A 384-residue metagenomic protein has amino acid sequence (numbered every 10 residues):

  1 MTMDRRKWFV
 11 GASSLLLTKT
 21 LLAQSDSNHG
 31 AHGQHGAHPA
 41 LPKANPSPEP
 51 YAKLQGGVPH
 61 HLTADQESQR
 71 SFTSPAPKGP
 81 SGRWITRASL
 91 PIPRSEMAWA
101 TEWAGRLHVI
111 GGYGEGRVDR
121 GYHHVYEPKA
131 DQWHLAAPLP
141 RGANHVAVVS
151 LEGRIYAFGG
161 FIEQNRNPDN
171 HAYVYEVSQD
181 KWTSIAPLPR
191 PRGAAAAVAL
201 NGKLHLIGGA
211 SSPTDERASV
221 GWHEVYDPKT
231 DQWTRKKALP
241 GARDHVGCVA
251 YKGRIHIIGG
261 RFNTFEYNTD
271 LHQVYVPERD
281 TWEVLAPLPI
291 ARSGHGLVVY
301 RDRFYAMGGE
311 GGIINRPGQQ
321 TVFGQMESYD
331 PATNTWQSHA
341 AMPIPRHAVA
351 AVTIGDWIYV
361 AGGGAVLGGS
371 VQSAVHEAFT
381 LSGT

Functional and structural regions predicted by a protein language model:
M1-L16: N-terminal secretory signal peptides and thylakoid transit peptides that target proteins across membranes
D4, Q24-T384: Kelch-like beta-propeller repeat domains
K19-T20: C-terminal segment of classical bacterial N-terminal signal peptides
